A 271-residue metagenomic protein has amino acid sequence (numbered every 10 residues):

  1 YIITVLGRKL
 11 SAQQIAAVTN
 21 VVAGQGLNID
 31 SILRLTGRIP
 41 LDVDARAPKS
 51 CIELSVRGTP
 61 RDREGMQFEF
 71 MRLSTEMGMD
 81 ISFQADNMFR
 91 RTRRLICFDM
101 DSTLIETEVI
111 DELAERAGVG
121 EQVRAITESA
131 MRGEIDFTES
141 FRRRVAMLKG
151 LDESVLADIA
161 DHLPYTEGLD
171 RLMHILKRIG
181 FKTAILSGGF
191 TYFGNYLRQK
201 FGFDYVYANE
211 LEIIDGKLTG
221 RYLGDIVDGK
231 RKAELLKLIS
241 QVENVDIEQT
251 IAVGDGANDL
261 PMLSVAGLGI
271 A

Functional and structural regions predicted by a protein language model:
Y1-R93: A conserved regulatory-domain signal marking ACT and ACT-like small-molecule sensing domains and adjacent regulatory
L6, C97-D99, L186, V253: Short hydrophobic segments within beta-strands
A12, P60, E64, L104-T107 (+4 more regions): Electropositive phosphate-/nucleotide-binding environments in soluble metabolic enzymes
A17, E112, A125, R143 (+3 more regions): Alpha-helical scaffold segments in soluble metabolic enzymes
S31, F83, E106, I185-S187 (+1 more regions): General beta-strand structural signal in soluble alpha/beta enzymes
F68, G150-A271: C-terminal cap/substrate-recognition subdomain and adjoining C-terminal extension of metal-dependent phosphatase-like
M88-T138, R142-R143: Active-site neighborhood of HAD-like aspartate-dependent phosphohydrolases
E134-V155, I159: Cysteine/selenocysteine-centered motifs that mediate thiol-based redox chemistry or coordinate metal-sulfur cofactors
